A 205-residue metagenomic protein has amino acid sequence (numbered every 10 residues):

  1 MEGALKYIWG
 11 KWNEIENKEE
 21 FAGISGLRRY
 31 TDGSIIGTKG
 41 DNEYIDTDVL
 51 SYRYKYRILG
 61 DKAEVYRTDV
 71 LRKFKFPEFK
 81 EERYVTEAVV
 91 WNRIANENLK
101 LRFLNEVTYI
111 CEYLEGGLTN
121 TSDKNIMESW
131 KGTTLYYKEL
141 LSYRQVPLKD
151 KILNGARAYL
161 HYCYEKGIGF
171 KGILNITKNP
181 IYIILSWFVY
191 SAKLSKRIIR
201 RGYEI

Functional and structural regions predicted by a protein language model:
M1-T38: Conserved donor NDP-sugar-binding/catalytic core segment of glycosyltransferases
G10-K18, K73, N96, S142 (+1 more regions): Secondary-structure boundary motif
E14-E16, Y143-P147, L174-I184: Solenoid-like repeat scaffolds
Y30-N120: Conserved nucleotide-sugar donor-binding catalytic segment
T108-C111, T121-V146, G172: Catalytic core of nucleotide-sugar-dependent glycosyltransferases
I152-Y162: Structural register within alpha-helical repeat arrays
C163-I205: Membrane-interface aromatic/basic loop that binds lipid-linked glycans or pyrophosphate carriers, typified by
